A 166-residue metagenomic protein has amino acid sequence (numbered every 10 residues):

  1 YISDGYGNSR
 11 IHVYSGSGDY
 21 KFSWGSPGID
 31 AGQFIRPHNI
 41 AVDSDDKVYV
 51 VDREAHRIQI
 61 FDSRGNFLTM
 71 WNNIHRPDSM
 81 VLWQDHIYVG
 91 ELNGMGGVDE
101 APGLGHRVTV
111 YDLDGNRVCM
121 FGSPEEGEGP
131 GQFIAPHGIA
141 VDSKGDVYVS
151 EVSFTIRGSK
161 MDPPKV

Functional and structural regions predicted by a protein language model:
Y1-V166: Eukaryotic scaffold repeat domains enriched in small/polar residues
